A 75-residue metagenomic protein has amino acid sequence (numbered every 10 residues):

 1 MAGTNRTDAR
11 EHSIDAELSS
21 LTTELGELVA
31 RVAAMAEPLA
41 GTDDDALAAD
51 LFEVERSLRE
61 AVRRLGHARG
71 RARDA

Functional and structural regions predicted by a protein language model:
A2-A36: N-terminal acidic leader/helix
A34-A72: Short, charge-rich amphipathic interface segments used for partner binding and complex assembly
